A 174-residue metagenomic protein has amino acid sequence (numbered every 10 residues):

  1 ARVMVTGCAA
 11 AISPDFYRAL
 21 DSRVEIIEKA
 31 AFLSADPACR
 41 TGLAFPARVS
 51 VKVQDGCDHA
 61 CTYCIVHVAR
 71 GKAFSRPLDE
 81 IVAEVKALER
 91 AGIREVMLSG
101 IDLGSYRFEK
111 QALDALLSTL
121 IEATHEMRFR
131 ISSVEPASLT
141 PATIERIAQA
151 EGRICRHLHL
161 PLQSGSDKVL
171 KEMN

Functional and structural regions predicted by a protein language model:
A1-G104, A142, L158: Proteins enriched for Cys/Gly/acidic motifs involved in redox and nucleic-acid/cofactor modification
V3, G7, I12, R90-N174: Conserved SAM/AdoMet-binding glycine-rich loop
